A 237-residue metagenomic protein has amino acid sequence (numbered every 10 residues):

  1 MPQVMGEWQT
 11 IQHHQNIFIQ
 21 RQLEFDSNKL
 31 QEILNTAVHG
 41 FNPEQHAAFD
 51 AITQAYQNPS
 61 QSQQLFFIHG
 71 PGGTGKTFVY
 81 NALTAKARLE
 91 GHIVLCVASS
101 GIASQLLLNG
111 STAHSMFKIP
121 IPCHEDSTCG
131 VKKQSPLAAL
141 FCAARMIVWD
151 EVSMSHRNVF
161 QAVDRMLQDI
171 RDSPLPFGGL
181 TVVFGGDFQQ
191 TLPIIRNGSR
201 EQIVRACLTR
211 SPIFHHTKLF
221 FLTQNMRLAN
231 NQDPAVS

Functional and structural regions predicted by a protein language model:
M1-S237: Conserved ATP-binding/catalytic motifs of P-loop helicase motor domains
